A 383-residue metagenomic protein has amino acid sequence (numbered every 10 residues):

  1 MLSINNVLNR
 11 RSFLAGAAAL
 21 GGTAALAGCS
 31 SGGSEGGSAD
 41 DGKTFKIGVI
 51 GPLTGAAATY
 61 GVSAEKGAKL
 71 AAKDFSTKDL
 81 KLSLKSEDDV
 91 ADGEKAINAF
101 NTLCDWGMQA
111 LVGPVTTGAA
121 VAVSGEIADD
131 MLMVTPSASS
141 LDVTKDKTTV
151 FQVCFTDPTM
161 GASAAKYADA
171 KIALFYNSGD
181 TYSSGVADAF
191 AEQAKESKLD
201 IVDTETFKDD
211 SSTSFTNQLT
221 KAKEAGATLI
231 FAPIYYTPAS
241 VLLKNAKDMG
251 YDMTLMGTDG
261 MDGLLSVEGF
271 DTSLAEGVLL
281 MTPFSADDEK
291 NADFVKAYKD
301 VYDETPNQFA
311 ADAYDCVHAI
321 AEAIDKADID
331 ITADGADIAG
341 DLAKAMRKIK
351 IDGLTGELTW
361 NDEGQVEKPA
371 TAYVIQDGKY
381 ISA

Functional and structural regions predicted by a protein language model:
M1-L8, G16-A27: N-terminal secretory signal peptides
A27-D40: Bacterial lipoprotein signal-peptidase II cleavage site
S38, Y60-K66, D74-T144, V153 (+1 more regions): Beta-alpha junction/loop-to-helix N-cap segments that form part of ligand/metal-binding clefts
G48-G67, E87-E94, T116, N177-S184 (+1 more regions): Extracytoplasmic "Venus flytrap"
L53, T149-T206, L229: An alpha-beta-alpha
A96, Q152-K171, S184-V186, S212-T216 (+4 more regions): Hydrophobic alpha-helical segments within soluble ligand-binding/sensing domains
L243-Y314: Extracellular/periplasmic periplasmic-binding protein-like sensory domains
P306-A310, A321-K379: Segments of small-molecule ligand-sensing domains
